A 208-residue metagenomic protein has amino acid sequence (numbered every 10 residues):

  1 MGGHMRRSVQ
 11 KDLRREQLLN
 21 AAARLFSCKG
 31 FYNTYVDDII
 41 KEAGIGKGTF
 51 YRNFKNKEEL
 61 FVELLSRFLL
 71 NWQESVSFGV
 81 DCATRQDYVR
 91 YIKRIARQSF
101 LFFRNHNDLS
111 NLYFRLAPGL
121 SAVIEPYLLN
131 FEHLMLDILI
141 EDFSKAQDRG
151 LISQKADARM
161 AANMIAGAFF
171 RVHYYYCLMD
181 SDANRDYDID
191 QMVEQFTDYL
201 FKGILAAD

Functional and structural regions predicted by a protein language model:
M1-K29, N33-I45, E59: Basic, helix-initiating cap at the start of DNA-binding domains
R14, K57, F68-W72, I95 (+8 more regions): Hydrophobic/aromatic residues within well-ordered alpha-helical segments
G44-F54: Short hydrophobic/aromatic patch on the recognition helix
F54, F61-F68: Alpha-helical DNA-contacting segments of helix-turn-helix folds
E63, S77-N105, A158-I165, D190-V193: Hydrophobic alpha-helical connector segments
L70-S77, A122-R149, R159-N163, Y174: Amphipathic alpha-helical packing segments from all-alpha helical-bundle domains
F102-V123, Y174-M179: Amphipathic alpha-helical segments used for helix-helix packing
F114, Q147-F196, A207-D208: Hydrophobic/aromatic-rich alpha-helical bundle segments in the mid-to-C-terminal region
